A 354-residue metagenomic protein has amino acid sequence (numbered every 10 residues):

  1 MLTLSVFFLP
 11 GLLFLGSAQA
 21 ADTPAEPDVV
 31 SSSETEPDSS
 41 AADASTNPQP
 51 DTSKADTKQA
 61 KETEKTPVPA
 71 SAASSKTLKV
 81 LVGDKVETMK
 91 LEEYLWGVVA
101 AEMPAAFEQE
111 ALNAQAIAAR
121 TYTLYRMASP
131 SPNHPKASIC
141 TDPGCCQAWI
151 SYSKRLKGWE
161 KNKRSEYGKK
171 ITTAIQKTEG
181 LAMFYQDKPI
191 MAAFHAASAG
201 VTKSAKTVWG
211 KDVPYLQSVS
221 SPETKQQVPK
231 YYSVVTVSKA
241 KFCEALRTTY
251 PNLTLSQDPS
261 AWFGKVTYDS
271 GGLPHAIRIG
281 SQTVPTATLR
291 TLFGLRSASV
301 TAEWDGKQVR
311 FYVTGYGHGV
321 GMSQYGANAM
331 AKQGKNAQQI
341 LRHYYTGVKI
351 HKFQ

Functional and structural regions predicted by a protein language model:
M1-Q354: Conserved, single-site charged/polar hotspot
